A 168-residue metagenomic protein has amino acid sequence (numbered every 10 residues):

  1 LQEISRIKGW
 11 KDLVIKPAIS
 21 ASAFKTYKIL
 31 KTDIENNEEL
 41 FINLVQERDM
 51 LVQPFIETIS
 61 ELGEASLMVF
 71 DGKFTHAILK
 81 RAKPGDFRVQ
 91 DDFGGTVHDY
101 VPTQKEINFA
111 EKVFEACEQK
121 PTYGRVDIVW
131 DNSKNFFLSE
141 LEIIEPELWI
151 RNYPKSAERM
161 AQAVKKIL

Functional and structural regions predicted by a protein language model:
L1-T26: A conserved helix-loop-beta module that forms one wall/lid of the active-site cleft in ATP-utilizing catalytic domains
Q2-S5, I42, E158, Q162-K165: Amphipathic, non-transmembrane alpha-helical secondary structure
W10, V69-F70, Y123, W149: Tryptophan-centered motif/residue detector
D12-I15, M50-P54, Y123-D127: A short linear hydrophobic-aromatic micro-motif
L13, M68, T75-H76, G124 (+1 more regions): Protein kinase-like catalytic core scaffold
S22-F114, E118: Phosphate-binding site of ATP-dependent enzymes
Q104-L168: ATP-dependent carboxylate activation and anion-phosphoryl transfer catalytic cores that bind Mg-ATP to form
